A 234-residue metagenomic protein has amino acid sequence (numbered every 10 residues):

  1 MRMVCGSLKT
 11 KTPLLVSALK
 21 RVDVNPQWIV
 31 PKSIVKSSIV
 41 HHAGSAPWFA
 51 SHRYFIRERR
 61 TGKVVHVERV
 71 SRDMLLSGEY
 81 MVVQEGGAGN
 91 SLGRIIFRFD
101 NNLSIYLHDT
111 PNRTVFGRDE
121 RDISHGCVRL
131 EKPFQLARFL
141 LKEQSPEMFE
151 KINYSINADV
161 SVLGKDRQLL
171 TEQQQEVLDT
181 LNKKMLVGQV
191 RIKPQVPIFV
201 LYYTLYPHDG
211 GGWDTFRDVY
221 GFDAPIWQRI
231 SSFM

Functional and structural regions predicted by a protein language model:
M1-M234: Well-ordered beta-sheet/strand-loop patches within structured domains
